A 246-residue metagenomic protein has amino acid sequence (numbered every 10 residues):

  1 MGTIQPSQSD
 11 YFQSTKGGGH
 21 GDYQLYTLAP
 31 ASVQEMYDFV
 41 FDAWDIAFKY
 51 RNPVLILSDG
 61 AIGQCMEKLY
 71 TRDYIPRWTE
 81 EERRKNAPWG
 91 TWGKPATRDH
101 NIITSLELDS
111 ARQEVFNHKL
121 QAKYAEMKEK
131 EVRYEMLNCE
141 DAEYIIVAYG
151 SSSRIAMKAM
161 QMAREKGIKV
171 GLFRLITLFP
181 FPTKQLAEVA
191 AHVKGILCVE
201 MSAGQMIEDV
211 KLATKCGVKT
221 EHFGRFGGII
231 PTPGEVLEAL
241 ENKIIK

Functional and structural regions predicted by a protein language model:
M1-S7, D38-F41, C65-R72, P76 (+4 more regions): Short acidic, glycine/serine/threonine-rich loops at helix termini
G2-S7, F116-V132, V147-I155, L175-F181: A general structural motif
Q5-G60: Conserved thiamine diphosphate
F41-I46, T71-Y74, K158-K169, A187-A191 (+1 more regions): Short, solvent-exposed amphipathic alpha-helical segments in soluble enzyme and RNA/protein-processing domains
R51-M136: Conformationally flexible catalytic loops at phosphate/diphosphate-handling active centers
R133-K169, F173, F179-Q185: Redox- and metal-dependent alpha/beta enzyme cores, enriched for Fe-S-associated oxidoreductases and cofactor-handling
K194, E200-K246: Peripheral docking tails and interdomain loops at the edges of cofactor- or intermediate-handling domains
